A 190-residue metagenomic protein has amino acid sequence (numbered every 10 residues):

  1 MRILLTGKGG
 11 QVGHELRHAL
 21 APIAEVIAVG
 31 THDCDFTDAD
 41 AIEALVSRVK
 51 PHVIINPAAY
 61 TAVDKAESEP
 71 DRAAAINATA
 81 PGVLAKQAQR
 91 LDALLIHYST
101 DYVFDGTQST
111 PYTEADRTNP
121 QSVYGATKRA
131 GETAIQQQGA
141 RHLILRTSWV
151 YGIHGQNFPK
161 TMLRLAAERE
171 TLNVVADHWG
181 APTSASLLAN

Functional and structural regions predicted by a protein language model:
R2-L20: N-terminal Rossmann NAD(P)H-binding glycine-rich loop of SDR-like oxidoreductase domains
T6, V29, I54-A58, L95-T100 (+2 more regions): SDR active-site strand-loop-helix element
A21-A44: Adenosine-cofactor binding site in Rossmann-like domains, unifying the SAM/SAH pocket of S-adenosylmethionine-dependent
F36-I76: NAD(P)H-binding glycine-rich loop region in Rossmannoid oxidoreductase-like domains and their noncatalytic homologs
I54, S68-I96, E132: NAD(P)-cofactor binding segment of oxidoreductase domains
G82-N119: Conserved Rossmann-fold NAD(P)-dependent oxidoreductase catalytic core, especially the SDR/UDP-sugar
Y98-P111, V123-R129, V150-Q156: Conserved catalytic-site region of short-chain dehydrogenase/reductase
T133-L187: NAD(P)-dependent short-chain dehydrogenase/reductase
